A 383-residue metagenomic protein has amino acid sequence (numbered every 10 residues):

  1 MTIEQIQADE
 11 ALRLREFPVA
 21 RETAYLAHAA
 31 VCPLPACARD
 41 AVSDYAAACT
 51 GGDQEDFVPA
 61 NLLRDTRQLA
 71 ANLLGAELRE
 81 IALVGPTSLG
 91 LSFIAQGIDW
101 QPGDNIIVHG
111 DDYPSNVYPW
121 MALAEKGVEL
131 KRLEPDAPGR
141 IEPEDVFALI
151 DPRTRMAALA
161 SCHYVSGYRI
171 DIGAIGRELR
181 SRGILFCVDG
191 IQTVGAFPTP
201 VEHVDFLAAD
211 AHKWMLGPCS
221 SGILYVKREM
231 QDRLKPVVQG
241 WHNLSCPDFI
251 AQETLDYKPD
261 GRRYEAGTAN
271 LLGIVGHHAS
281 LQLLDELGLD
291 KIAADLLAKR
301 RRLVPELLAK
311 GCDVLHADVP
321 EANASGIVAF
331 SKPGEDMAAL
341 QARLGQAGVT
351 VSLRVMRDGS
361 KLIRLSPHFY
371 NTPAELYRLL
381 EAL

Functional and structural regions predicted by a protein language model:
M1-L383: Pyridoxal 5′-phosphate
